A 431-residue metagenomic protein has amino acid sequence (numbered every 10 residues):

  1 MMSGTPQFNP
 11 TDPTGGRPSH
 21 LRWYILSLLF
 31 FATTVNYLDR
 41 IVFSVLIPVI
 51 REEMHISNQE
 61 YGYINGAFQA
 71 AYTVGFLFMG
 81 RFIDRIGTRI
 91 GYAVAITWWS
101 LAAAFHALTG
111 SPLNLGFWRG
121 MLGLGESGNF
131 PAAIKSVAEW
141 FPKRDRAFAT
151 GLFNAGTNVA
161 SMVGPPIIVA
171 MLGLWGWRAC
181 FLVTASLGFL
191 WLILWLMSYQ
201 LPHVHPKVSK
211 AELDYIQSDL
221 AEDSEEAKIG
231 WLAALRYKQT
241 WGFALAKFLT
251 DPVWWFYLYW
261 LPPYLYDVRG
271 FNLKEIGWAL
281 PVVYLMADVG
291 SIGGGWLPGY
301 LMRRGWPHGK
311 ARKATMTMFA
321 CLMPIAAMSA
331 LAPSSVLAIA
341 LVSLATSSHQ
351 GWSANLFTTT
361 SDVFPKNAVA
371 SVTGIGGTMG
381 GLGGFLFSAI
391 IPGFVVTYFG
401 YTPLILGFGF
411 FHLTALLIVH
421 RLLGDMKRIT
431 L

Functional and structural regions predicted by a protein language model:
I41, Q69-L77, S161-M162, Y284-D288 (+2 more regions): Residue-level signature of mid-helix packing/kink "hotspots" within the transmembrane helices of 12-pass Major
F43-S44, Y237-G294, H349-S353, F357 (+1 more regions): Extracytoplasmic gate region of multi-pass secondary transporters
H55, G87, L108-N114, G125 (+3 more regions): Helix-breaking motifs and short loop linkers at transmembrane-helix boundaries and internal kinks in secondary membrane
V74-L113: Conserved MFS/SLC helix-loop-helix module at the cytosolic interface between two early adjacent transmembrane helices
I90-A104, K310-A327: Structural signature of the two symmetry-related core transmembrane helices
W118-N158: Cytoplasmic helix-loop-helix junction between adjacent transmembrane helices in 12-TM secondary transporters
F153-P206: Helix-loop-helix hairpin linking two adjacent transmembrane segments in secondary transporters
S291, S361-Y398: A late C-terminal transmembrane helix in Major Facilitator Superfamily
